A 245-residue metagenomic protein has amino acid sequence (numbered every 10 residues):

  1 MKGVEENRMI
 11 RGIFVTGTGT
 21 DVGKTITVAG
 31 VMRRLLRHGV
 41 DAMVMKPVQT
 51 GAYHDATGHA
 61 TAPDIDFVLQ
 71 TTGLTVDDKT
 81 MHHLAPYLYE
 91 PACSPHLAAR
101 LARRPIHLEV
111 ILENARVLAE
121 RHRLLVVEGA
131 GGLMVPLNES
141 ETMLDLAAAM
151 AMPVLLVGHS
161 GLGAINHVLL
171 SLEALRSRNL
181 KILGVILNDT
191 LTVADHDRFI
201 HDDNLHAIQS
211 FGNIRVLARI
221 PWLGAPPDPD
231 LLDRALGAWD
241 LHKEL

Functional and structural regions predicted by a protein language model:
R8-I13: Extreme N-terminal starter segment of soluble prokaryotic enzymes
V15-V28: Glycine-rich phosphate-binding P-loop
I26-R103: N-terminal phosphate/diphosphate-binding loop that engages ATP/GTP or pyrophosphate donors across diverse enzyme folds
K46, L155-G158, L183-D189: Short internal beta-strands
A92-L137, L144: Phosphate-binding/switch loop-helix module in NTP-utilizing enzymes
E139-D145, L169-L170, F199-H206: Charged helix-capping and loop-helix junction motifs
E139-S160: Inter-motif core of Ras-like GTPase G domains
E173-L245: C-terminal lobe/tail of nucleotide-utilizing enzymes
